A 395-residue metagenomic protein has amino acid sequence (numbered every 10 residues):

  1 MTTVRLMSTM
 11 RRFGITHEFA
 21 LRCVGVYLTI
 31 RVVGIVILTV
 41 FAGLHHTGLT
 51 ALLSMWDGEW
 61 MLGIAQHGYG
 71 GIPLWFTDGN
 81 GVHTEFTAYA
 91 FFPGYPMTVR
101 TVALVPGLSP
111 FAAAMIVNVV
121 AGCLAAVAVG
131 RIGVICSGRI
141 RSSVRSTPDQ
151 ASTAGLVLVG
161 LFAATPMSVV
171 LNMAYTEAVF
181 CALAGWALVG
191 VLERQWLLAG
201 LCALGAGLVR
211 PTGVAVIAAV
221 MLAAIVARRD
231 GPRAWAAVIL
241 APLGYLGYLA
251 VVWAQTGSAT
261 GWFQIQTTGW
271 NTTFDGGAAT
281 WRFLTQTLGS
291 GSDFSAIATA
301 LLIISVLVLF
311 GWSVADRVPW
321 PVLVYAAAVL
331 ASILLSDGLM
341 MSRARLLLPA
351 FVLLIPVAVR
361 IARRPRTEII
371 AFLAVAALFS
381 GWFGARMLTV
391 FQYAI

Functional and structural regions predicted by a protein language model:
I30-G48, L53, I217-A326: Membrane-lumen/periplasm interface segments of specific transmembrane helices in polyprenyl phosphate-linked
W56-G107, G276-T280: Short hydrophobic/aromatic helix or loop-helix immediately within or flanking a transmembrane segment in polytopic
Y89, P93, M97, V105-V127 (+2 more regions): Loop-to-helix entry region of an early transmembrane alpha helix in multi-pass inner-membrane enzymes
T101, A113-I140, S305-W312: Transmembrane-helix motifs of polytopic, lipid-linked glycan transferases
S109-A112, G130-A164, A182, V324: Transmembrane-helix signature of polytopic, membrane-embedded enzymes that assemble or transfer cell-envelope glycans
V117-V120, V157-W186, G205-V216, R343-P349: Multi-pass, polyprenyl lipid-linked donor-dependent membrane glycosyltransferases
S142-S152, A187-L198, I361: Membrane-interface transmembrane helices that cradle and orient dolichyl/undecaprenyl
A163, V170, A184-V189, L197-I225 (+2 more regions): Membrane-interface alpha helices of multi-pass inner-membrane proteins
